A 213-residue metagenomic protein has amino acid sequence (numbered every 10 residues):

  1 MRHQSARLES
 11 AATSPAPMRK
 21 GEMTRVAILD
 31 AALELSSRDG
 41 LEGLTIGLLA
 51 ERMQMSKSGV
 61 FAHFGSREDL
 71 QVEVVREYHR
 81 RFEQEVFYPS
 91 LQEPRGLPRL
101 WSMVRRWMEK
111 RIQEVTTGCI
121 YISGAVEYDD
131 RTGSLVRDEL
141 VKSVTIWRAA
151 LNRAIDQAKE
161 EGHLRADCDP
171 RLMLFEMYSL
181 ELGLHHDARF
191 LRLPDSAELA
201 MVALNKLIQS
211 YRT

Functional and structural regions predicted by a protein language model:
M1-D39, G43-R52, D69-V72: Basic, helix-initiating cap at the start of DNA-binding domains
M1-P15, S102-E109, T145-E161, L180 (+1 more regions): C-terminal peripheral helix-coil segments that are non-catalytic and often amphipathic
E22-D30, E42-G43, Q54, H63-F87 (+3 more regions): An amphipathic alpha-helix adjacent to DNA-recognition modules
A31-A32, M53, A158, L174: Small-residue (primarily alanine) positions within well-ordered alpha-helices, especially packing/interaction faces
S58: Key DNA-contact positions within bacterial/archaeal DNA-binding proteins
E73, F87-T117, P170-M177: Hydrophobic alpha-helical connector segments
R99, Q113-L135: Amphipathic alpha-helical segments used for helix-helix packing
D138-S143, E160-E176, D195, L199: All-alpha amphipathic helical-bundle segments outside canonical DNA-binding/catalytic cores that form hydrophobic
